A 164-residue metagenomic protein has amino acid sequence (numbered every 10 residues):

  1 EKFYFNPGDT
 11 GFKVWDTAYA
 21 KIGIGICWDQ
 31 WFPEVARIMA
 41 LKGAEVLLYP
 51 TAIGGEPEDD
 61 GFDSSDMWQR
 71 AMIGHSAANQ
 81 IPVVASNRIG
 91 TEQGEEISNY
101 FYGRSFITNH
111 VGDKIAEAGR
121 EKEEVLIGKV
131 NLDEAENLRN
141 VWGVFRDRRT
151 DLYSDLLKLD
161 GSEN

Functional and structural regions predicted by a protein language model:
E1-K2, G11, I115: Short, P/G- and charge-enriched loop/turn segments at secondary-structure junctions
E1-N6, K122-N140: A short, polar/charged loop-to-alpha-helix boundary motif
F5-G8, S98-Y100: Short solvent-exposed loop/turn micro-motifs enriched in small/polar/acidic residues
N6-E45, A135-N164: Cysteine/selenocysteine-centered motifs that mediate thiol-based redox chemistry or coordinate metal-sulfur cofactors
W15-A18, N109-H110, V130: Active-site beta-strand termini and strand-to-loop segments that position acidic
K21, C27-V125: CN hydrolase (nitrilase-like) catalytic-core segments centered on the catalytic cysteine and neighboring Lys/Glu
E58, T91, E95, V130-E134 (+2 more regions): A sequence-level detector of short, solvent-exposed, charge-rich linear segments
